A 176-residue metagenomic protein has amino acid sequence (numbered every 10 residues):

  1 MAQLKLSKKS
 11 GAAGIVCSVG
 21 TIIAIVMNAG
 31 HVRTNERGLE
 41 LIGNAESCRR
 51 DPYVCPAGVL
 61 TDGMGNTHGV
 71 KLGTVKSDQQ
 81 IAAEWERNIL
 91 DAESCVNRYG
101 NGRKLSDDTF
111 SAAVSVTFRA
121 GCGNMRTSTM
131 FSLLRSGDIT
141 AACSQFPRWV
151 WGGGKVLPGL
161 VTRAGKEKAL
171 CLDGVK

Functional and structural regions predicted by a protein language model:
M1-A57, N66-V70, V75-R87, E93-Y99 (+2 more regions): Long, amphipathic alpha-helical surface segments
I42, T109-T117, Q145-P147: Short alpha-helical scaffolding segments that buttress acidic/His motifs in well-ordered protein cores
D62-H68, V114-F118: Amphipathic alpha-helical segments that form the core helices of the histone-fold
